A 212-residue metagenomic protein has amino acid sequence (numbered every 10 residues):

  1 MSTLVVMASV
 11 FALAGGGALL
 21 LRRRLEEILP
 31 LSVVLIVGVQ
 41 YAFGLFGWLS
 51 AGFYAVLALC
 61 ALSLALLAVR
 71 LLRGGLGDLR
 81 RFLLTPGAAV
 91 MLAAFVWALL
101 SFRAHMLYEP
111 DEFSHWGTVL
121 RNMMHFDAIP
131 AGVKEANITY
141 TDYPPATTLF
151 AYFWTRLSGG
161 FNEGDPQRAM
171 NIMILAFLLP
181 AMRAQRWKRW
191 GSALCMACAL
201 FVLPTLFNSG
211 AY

Functional and structural regions predicted by a protein language model:
M1-R80: Membrane-embedded, hydrophobic transmembrane alpha-helices
L4, P30, A89, A193-L194: Hydrophobic alpha-helical transmembrane segments
V10, A14-G16, A197-F201, T205: Specific aromatic-rich, kink-prone transmembrane helix
V37, A93, W190-V202: Transmembrane alpha-helix segments characteristic of polytopic inner-membrane glycan-assembly/cell-envelope
L45-A55, L107-P110, F207-Y212: Membrane-interface catalytic loops of GT-C/OST-like multi-pass glycosylation enzymes that act
L71-T85, L149, R156: Low-complexity, intrinsically disordered, cysteine-poor segments enriched in small/polar and charged residues
F82-F102: Internal/C-terminal transmembrane anchor helices
L99-S192, M196, N208-G210: Active-site lumenal/periplasmic loops and adjacent helix-entry segments of GT-C-fold, multi-pass membrane
